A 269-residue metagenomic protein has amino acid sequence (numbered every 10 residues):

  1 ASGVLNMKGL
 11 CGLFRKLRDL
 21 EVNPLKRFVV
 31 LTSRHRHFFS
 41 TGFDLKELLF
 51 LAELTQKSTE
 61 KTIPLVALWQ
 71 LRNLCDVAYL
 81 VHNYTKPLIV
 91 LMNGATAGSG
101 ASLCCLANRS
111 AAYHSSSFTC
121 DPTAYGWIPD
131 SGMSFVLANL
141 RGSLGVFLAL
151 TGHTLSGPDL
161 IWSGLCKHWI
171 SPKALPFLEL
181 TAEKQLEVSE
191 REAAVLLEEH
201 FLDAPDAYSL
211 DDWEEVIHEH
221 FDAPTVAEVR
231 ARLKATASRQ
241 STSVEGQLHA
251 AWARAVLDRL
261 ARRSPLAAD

Functional and structural regions predicted by a protein language model:
A1-T32, Y79, S241: Conserved CoA-thioester-binding segment of acyl-CoA-metabolizing enzymes
L31, D44, L103-C104, D159-L160: Hydrophobic/aromatic residues within transmembrane alpha-helices of multi-pass small-molecule transporters
S33-D76, A124-G126: Glycine- (often His-adjacent) and acidic-residue-rich active-site loop that binds/positions the CoA thioester
K57-T59, I63-A67, A111-S115, T119-A138: Short, flexible helix-coil linker/hinge segments at the edges of structured domains or between repeats
Y79-Y125, F147-L148, G152-H153, G157 (+1 more regions): Glycine-rich beta-to-alpha active-site loop
G132-F135, N139-E190: Contiguous mid-protein beta-loop-alpha structural module that forms a pocket-lining wall or clamp of enzyme active
S171-R263: Amphipathic alpha-helical blocks and their helix-capping loop/short-beta junctions
L266-D269: C-terminal helical cap and adjacent loop that interface with cofactors, partners, or active-site loops
